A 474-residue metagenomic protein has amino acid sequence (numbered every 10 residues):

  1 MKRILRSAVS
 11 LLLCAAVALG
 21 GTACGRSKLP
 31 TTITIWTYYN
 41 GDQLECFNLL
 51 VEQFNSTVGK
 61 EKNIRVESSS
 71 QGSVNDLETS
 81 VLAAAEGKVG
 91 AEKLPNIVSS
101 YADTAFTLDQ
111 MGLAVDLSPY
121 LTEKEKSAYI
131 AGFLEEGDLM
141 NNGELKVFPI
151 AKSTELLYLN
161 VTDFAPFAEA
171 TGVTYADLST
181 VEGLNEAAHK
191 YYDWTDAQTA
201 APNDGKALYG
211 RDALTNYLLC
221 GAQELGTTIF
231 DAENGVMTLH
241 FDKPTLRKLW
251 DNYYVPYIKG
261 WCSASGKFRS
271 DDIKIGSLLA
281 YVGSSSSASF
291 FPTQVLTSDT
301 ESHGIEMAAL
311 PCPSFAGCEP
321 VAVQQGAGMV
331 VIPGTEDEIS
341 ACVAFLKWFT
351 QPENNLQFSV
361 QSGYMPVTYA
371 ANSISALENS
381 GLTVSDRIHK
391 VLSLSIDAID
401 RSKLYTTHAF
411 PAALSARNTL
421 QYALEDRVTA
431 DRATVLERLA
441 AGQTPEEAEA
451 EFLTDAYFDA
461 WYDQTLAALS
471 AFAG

Functional and structural regions predicted by a protein language model:
G41-R65, F106: Short, polar/charged alpha-helical segment
G59-G132, F167, L279-A280, S298-E301: Extracytoplasmic "Venus flytrap"/periplasmic binding protein-like
E86, I258-K259, S298-A371, K403: Extracytoplasmic/periplasmic substrate-recognition and gating elements
S100-L156, A201, G221-A222, G304-P313: Hinge/lid segment of periplasmic solute-binding proteins
S118-Y129, V173-D177, P202, L208 (+3 more regions): Short, solvent-exposed loop/beta-turn-alpha elements that line the ligand-binding surface or hinge of extracytoplasmic
M140-E155, E182-T238: Extracytoplasmic/periplasmic solute-binding protein
N185-Y192, A232-G266, C312: Glycine-centered hinge/linker elements that transmit conformational signals in sensory and ligand-binding systems
I396-G474: Conserved C-terminal helix/tail region of periplasmic/extracytoplasmic solute-binding proteins
